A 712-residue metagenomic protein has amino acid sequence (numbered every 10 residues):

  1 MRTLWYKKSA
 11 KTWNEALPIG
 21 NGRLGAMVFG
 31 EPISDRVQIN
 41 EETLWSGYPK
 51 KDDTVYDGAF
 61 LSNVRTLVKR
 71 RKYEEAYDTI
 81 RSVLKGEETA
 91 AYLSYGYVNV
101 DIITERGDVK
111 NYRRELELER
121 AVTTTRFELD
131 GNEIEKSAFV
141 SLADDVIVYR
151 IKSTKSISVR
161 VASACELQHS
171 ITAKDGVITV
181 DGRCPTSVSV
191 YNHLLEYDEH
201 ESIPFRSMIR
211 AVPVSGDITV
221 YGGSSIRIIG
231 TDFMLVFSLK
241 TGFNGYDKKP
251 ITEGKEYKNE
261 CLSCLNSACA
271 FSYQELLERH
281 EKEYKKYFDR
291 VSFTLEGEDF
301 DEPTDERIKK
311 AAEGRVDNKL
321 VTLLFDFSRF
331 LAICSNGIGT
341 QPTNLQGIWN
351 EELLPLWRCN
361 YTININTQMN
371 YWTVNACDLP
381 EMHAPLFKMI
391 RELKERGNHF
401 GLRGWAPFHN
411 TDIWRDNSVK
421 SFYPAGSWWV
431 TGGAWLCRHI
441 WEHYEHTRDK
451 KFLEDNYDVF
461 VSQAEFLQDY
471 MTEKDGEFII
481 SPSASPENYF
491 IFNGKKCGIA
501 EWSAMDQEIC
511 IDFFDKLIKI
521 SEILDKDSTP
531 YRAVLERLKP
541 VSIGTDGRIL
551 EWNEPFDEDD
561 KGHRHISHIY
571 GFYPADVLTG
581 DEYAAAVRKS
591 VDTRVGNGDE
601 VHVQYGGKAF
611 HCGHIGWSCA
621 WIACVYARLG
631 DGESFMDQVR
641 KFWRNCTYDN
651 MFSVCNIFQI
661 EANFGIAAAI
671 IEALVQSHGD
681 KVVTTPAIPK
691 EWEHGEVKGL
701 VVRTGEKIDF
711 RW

Functional and structural regions predicted by a protein language model:
M1-A425, I440-Y444, F478, Q507 (+2 more regions): Aromatic-residue-lined binding/catalytic grooves and analogous aromatic/hydrophobic interfacial grooves in multimeric
G337-Q346, H383-A384, T447-D455, S462 (+1 more regions): Short, well-structured active-site flanking segments
G347-R358, F408-W428, S483-S503, R644-N656: Acidic/His metal-coordination segments adjacent to aromatic residues that form catalytic metal sites in metalloenzymes
N364-N375, V430-W441, M505-D515, H565-D576 (+3 more regions): Well-ordered alpha-helical segments within folded domains of soluble proteins
S421-A434, R438, H446, A464: Extracellular/periplasmic, surface-exposed regions of secreted and cell-surface proteins
E442-H443, T447, K451-F452, Q463-E473 (+2 more regions): Non-catalytic carbohydrate-binding regions of carbohydrate-active enzymes
S462, F466-I520: Acidic/histidine-rich catalytic neighborhood
